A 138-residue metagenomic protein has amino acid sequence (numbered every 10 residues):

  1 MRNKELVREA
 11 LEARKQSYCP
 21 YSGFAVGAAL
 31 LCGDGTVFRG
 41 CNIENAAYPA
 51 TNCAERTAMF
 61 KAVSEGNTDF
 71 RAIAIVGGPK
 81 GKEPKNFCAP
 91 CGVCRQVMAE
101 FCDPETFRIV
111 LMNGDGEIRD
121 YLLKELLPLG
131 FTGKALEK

Functional and structural regions predicted by a protein language model:
R2-Q16, N67-K138: C-terminal binding/interaction regions
G23-L31, A74: Short beta-strand scaffold segments in enzyme catalytic cores
L31-C32, M112: Short beta-strand-to-turn element immediately C-terminal to the catalytic PLP-Schiff-base lysine in fold type I
F38-G40: Amphipathic coiled-coil signal-relay and dimerization helices
N42-R56: Compact, glycine-rich, soluble single-domain proteins
C53, T57, V93-Q96: Short amphipathic alpha-helical face segments that pack within enzyme cores and frequently flank/anchor catalytic
K61-N67: Alpha-helix C-terminal capping segments
